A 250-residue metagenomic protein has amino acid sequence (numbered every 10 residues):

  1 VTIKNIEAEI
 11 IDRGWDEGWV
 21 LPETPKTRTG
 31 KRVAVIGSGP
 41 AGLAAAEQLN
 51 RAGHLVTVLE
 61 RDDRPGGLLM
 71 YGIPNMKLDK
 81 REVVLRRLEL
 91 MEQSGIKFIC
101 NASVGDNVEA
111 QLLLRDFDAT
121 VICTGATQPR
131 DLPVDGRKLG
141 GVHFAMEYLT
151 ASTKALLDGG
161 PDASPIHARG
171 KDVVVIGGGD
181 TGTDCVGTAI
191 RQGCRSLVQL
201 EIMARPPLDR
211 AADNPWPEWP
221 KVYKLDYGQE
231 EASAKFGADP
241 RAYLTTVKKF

Functional and structural regions predicted by a protein language model:
V1: Local cysteine-cluster metal-coordination motifs and their immediate loop/turn environment, predominantly Fe-S cluster
A8-F250: Residues forming the flavin
